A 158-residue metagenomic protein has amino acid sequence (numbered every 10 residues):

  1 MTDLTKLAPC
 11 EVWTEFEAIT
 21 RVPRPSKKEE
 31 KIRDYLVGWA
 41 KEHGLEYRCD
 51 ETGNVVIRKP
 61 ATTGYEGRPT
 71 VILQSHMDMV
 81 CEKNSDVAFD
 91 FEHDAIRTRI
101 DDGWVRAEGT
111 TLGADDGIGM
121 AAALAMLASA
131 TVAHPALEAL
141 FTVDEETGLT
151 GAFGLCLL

Functional and structural regions predicted by a protein language model:
L4-G103: Acidic/His- and Gly-rich active-site-bordering loop/insert found across diverse amide/peptide-bond hydrolases
E30, A152-F153: Conserved strand-to-helix beginnings and helix N-cap segments that scaffold or border functional pockets
V37-A40, G53-V55, M120-A123, E146-G151: Short amphipathic alpha-helical surface micro-motifs
Y65-A136, F141-T142, E146, F153-C156: Active-site metal-coordination/substrate-binding segment of hydrolases, especially metallo-dependent peptidases
